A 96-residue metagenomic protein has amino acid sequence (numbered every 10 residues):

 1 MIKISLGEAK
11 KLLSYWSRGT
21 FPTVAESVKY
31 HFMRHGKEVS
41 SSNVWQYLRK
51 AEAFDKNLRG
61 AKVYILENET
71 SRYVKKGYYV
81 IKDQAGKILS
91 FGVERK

Functional and structural regions predicted by a protein language model:
I2-S71: Compact soluble domain cores
I65-L66, V74-K75, D83: Acidic surface patches and DE-rich sequence motifs
G77-K96: A short, surface-exposed interaction/processing loop segment used at functional sites
